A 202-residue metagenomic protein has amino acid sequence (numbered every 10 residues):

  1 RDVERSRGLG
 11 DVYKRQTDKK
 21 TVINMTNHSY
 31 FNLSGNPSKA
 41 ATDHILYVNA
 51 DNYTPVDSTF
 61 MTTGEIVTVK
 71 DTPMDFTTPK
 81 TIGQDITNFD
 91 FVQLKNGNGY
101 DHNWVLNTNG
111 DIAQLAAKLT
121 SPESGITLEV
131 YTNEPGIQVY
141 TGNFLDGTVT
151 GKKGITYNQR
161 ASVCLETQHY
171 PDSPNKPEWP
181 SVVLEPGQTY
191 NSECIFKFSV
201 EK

Functional and structural regions predicted by a protein language model:
D2-Y13: Single conserved hydrophobic/aromatic residue that forms the stacking wall/gate of nucleotide- or nucleobase-binding
R7, K19-I23, D111: Short glycine/serine/proline-enriched coil/turn segments at secondary-structure junctions
K14-R15, F196: Hydrophobic beta-strand positions in extracellular immunoglobulin-like domains
R15-A41: Acidic (Asp/Glu-rich), glycine- and aromatic
T21-I23, H44, I126-L128: Short beta-strand segments
P37-L94: A conserved active-site cap/scaffold subdomain adjacent to cofactor or substrate pockets
F76-K202: Active-site pocket scaffolds in enzymes
